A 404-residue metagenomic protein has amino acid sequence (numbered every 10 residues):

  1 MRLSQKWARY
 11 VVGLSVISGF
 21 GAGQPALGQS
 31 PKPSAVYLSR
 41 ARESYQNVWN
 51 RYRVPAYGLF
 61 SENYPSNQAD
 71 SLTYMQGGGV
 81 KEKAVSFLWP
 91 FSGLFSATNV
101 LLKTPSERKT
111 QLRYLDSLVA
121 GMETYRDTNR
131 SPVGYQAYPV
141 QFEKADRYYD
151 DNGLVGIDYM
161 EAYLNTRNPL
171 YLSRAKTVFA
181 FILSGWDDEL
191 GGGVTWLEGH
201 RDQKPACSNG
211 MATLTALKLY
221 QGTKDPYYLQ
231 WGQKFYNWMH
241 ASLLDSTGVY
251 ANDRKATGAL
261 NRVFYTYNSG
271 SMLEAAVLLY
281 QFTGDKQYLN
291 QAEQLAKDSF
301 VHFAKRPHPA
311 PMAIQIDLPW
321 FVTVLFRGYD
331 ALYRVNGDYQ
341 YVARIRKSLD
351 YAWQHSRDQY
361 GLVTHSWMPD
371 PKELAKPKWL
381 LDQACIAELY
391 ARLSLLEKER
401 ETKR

Functional and structural regions predicted by a protein language model:
M1-P31: Bacterial Sec-dependent N-terminal signal peptides
P31-A97, L101-R113, S117-D150, K204 (+2 more regions): CBM-like carbohydrate-recognition segments
L102, S106, Y163-R167, Y220-K224 (+5 more regions): Short coil/turn linking the two alpha-helices of tandem helical-hairpin repeats
L112-G222, P226-Q233: Extended ligand-binding groove/face enriched in aromatic
L183-S184, Q221, H240-A241, Q281 (+2 more regions): Amphipathic alpha-helical segments of tetratricopeptide repeats
A206-A212, A216-Y220, Y227-A276: Active-site cradle of extracellular carbohydrate-active enzymes
N268-T283, Y288-A304: Oxyanion-binding "anion nests"
